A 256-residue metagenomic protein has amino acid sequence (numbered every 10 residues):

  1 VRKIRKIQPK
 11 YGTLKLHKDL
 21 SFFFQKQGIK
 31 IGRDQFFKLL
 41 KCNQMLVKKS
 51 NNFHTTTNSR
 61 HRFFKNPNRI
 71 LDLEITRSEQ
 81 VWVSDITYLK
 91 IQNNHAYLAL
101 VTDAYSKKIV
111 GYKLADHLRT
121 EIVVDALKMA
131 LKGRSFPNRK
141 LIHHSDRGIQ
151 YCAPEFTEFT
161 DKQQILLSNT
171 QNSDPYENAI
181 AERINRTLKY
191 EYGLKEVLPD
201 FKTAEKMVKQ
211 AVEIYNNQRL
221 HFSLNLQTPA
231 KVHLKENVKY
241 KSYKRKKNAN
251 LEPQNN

Functional and structural regions predicted by a protein language model:
V1, L16, F36, I70 (+11 more regions): Mobile genetic element proteins and their domesticated derivatives, centered on retroelements and DNA transposons
V1-S78, T228-V238: Basic, flexible linker segments flanking DNA-binding modules in nucleic acid-interacting mobile-element proteins
G12-T13, G32, E79, L98 (+6 more regions): Hydrophobic (often cysteine-bearing) scaffold residues that line and stabilize catalytic clefts of nucleotide/cofactor
T57-S59, S145-R147, A153-T157, L167-K189 (+2 more regions): RNase H-like two-metal-ion nuclease catalytic core shared by retroviral integrases and related mobile-element nucleases
I75-V110, D116-H117: An active-site-proximal beta-strand-loop segment
N94, K113-F136, C152: Active-site beta-loop-alpha junctions of metal-dependent nucleic acid enzymes, especially the RNase H-like/DDE
K108-Y112, L167-T170, L194-K195: Short small-residue beta-strand/loop micro-motif enriched in glycine and branched aliphatics
D161-I165, T187-N256: C-terminal domain-tail junction helix/linker
